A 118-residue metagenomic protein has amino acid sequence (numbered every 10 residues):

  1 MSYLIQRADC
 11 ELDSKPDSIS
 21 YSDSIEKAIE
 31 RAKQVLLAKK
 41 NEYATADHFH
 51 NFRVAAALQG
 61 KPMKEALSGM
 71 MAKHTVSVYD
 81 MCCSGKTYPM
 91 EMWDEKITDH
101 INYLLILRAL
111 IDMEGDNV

Functional and structural regions predicted by a protein language model:
M1-V118: Intrinsically disordered, low-complexity regulatory regions that flank transcription factor DNA-binding cores
